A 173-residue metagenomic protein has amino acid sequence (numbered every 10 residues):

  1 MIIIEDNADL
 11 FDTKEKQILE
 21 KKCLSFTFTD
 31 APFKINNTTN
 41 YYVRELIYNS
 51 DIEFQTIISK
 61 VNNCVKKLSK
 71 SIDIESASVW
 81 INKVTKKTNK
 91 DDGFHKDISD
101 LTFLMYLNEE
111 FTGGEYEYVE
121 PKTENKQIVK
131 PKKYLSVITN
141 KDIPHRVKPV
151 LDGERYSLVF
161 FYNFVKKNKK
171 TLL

Functional and structural regions predicted by a protein language model:
M1-D73, W80, K87: Non-heme Fe(II)/2-oxoglutarate
N63, S69-L173: Catalytic core of non-heme Fe(II) oxygenases with the double-stranded beta-helix
